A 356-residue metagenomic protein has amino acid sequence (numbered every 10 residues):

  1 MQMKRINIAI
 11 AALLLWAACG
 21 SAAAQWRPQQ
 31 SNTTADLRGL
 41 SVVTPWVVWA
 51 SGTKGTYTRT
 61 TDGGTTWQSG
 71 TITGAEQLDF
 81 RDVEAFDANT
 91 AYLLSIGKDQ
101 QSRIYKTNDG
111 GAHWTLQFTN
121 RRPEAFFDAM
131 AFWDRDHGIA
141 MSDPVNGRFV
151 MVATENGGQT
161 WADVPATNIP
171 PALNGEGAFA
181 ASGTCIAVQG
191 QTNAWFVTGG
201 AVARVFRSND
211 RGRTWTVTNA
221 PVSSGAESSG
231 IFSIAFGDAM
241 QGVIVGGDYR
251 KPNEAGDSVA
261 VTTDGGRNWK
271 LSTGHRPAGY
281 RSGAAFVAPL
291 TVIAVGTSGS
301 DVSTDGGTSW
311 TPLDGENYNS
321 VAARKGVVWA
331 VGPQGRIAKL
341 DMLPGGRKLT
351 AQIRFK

Functional and structural regions predicted by a protein language model:
Q2-I10: Bacterial N-terminal signal peptides that target proteins for export
I10-A18: Bacterial N-terminal signal peptides
A23-K356: Residue-level hotspots at or immediately adjacent to binding/recognition sites across diverse folds
